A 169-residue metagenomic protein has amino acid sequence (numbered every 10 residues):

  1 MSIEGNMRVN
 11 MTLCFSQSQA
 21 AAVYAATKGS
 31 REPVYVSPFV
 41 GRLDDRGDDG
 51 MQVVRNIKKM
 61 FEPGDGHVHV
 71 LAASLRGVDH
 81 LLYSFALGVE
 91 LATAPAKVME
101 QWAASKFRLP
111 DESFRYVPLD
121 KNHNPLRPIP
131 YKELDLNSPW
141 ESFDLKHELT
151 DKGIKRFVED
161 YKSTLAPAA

Functional and structural regions predicted by a protein language model:
S2-I129: Catalytic alpha/beta core domains of metabolic enzymes, predominantly
L126-A169: C-terminal extensions of enzymes
